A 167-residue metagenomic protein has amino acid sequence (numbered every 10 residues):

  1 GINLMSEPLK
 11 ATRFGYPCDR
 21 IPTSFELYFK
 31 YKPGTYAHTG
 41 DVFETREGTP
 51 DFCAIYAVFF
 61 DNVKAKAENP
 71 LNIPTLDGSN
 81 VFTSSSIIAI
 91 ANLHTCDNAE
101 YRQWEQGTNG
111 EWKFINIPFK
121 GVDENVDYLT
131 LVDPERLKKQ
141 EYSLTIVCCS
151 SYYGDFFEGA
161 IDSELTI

Functional and structural regions predicted by a protein language model:
G1-A67: Extracellular-facing segments of soluble proteins and assemblies that are Gly/Ser/Thr-biased and enriched in aromatics
F60-I167: Terminal, low-complexity interaction segments
